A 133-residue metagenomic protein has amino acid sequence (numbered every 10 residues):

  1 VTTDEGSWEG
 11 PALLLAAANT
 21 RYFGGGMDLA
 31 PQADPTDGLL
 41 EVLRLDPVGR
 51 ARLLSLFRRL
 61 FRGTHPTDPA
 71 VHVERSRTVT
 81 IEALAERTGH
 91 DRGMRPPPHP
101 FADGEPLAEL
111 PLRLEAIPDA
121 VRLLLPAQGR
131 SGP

Functional and structural regions predicted by a protein language model:
V1-P133: Long C-terminal subdomains/extensions of small-metabolite kinases
